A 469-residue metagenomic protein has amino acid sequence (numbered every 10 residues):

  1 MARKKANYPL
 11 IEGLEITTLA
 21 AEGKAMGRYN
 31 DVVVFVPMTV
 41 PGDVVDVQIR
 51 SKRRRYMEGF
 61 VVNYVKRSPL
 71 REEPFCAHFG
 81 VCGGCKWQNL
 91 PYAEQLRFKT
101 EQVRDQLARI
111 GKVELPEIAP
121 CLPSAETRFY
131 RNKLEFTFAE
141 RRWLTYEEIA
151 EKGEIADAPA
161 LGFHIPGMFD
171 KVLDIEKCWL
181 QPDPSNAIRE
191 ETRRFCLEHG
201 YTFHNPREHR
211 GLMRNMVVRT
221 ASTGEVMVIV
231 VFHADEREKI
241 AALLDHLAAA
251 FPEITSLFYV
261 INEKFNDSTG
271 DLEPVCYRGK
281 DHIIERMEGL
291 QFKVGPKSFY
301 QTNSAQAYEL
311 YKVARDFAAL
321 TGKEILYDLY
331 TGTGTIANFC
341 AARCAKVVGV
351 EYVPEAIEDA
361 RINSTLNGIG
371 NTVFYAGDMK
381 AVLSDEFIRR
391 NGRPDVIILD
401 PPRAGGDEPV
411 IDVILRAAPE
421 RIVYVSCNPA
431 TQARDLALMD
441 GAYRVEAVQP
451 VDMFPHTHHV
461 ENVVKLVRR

Functional and structural regions predicted by a protein language model:
M1-H78, V373, M379-A381: Terminal RNA-binding accessory module
A2-A21, D235-R469: Rossmann-like S-adenosyl-L-methionine
A25-N30, L161-I165, A360: Short, acidic/hydrophobic/Gly-rich beta-strand patch recurrent on exposed beta strands that often constitutes part
G42, Q181, N303: Short, conserved phosphate/pyrophosphate- and ester-handling motifs at nucleotide-, phospho-/glycolipid
V62-P74, G80-T202: Extended interfacial segments that mediate partner engagement and assembly in macromolecular machines
R128-N132, S222-G224, H458-H459: A short, glycine/Asx- and small/polar-enriched loop/turn that sits immediately N-terminal to a beta-strand
D170-P206, R210-L212, T220, A234-F258: Internal alpha/beta scaffold segment
